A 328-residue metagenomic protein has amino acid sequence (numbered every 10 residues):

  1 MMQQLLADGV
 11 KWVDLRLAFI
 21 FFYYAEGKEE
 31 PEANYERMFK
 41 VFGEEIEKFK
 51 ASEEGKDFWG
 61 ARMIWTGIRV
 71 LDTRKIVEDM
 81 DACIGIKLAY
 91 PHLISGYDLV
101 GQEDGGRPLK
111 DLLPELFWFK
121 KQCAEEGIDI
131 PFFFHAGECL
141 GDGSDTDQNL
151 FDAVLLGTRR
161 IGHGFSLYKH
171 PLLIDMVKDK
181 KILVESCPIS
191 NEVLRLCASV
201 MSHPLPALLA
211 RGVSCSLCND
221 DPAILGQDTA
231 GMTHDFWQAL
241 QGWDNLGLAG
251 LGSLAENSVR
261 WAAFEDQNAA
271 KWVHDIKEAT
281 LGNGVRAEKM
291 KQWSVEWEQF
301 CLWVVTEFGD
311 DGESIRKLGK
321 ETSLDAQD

Functional and structural regions predicted by a protein language model:
M1-R16, F22-Y24, K40-E47: Alpha-helical scaffold segments that flank or form the walls of functional sites
G9, Y97, H135, A153 (+4 more regions): Conserved, mostly hydrophobic/aromatic
I68, D98-G101, R159-K169, V193: Catalytic beta/alpha-barrel core
I84-G85, A89-L156: Acidic, glycine-rich loop-and-beta core segments that form the ion-binding/anion-interacting portion of active sites
I94, D152-R160, K178-E185, G212-S214: Glycine-enriched alpha-helix->loop->beta-strand junction motifs that scaffold or abut catalytic
L99, P131-G141, H163, R211-G231: Short acidic/histidine-rich active-site segments
L109-D111, L140-V154, P171-K178, L194-L205 (+1 more regions): Histidine/acidic-residue-rich catalytic or RNA/ligand-binding cores of hydrolases and nuclease-related proteins
D244-D328: Mid-to-C-terminal alpha-helical segments outside catalytic/metal-binding sites
